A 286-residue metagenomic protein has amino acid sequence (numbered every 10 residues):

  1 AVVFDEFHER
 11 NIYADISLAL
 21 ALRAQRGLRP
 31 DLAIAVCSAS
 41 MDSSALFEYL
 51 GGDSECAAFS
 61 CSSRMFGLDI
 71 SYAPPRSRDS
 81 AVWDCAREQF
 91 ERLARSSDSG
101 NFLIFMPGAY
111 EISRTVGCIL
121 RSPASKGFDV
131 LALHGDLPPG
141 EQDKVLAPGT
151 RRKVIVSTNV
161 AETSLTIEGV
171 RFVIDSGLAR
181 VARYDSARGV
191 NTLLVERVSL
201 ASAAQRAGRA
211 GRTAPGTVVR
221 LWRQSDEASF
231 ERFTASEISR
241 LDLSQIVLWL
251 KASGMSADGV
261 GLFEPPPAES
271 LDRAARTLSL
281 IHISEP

Functional and structural regions predicted by a protein language model:
A1-S284: P-loop NTPase motor module signature
